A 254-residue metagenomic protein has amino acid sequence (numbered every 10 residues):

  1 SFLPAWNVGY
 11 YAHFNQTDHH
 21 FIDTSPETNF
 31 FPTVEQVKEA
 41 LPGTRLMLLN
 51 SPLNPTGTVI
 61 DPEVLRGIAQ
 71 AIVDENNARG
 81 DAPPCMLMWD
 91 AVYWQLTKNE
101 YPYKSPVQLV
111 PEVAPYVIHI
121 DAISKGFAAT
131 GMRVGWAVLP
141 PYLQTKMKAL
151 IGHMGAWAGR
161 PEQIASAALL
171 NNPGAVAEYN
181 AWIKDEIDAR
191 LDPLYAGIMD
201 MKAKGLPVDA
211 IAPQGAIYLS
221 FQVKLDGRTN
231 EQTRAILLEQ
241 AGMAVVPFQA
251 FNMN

Functional and structural regions predicted by a protein language model:
S1-A12: Conserved PLP-anchoring active-site segment centered on the Schiff-base-forming lysine
T24-P102: Active-site phosphate-binding strand-loop segment of PLP-dependent enzymes
L109-M147, A158-P161: Active-site PLP attachment segment
V134-V138, I164-P173: Helix-loop "lid/cap" segments that line or gate small-molecule binding pockets
M147-M154, N172-Y195, D226: Structural signature of PLP-dependent enzymes
A167, A181-Y195, V208-V223: Conserved glycine-rich beta-strand-loop-beta hairpin in the small C-terminal domain of fold type I
L206-P207, Y218-N254: Conserved C-terminal alpha-helix-loop-beta "cap" of PLP-dependent enzymes that closes/shapes the active-site mouth
